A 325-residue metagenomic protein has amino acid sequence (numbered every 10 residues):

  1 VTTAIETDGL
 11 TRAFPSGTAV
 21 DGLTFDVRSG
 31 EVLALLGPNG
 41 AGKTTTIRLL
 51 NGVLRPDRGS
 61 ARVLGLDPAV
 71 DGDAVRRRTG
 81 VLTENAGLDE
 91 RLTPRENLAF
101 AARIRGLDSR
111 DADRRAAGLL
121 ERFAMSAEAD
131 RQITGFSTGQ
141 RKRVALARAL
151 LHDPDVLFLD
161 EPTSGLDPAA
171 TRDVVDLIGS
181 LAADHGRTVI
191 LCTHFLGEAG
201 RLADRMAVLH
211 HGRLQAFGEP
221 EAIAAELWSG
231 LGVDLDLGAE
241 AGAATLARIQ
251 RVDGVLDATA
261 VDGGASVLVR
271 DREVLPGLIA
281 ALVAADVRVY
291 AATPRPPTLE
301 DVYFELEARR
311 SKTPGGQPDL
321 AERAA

Functional and structural regions predicted by a protein language model:
N51: Helix-to-loop junction immediately C-terminal to a conserved catalytic motif
A99, R103, R110-E128: Conserved ABC ATPase "signature" region
L146: Hydrophobic anchor residue at the start of the ABC signature
D153: Conserved catalytic motifs of ABC-family nucleotide-binding domains
L157-D160: Catalytic Walker B motif of ABC-type/P-loop ATPase nucleotide-binding domains
V175-V269: ABC transporter nucleotide-binding domain
